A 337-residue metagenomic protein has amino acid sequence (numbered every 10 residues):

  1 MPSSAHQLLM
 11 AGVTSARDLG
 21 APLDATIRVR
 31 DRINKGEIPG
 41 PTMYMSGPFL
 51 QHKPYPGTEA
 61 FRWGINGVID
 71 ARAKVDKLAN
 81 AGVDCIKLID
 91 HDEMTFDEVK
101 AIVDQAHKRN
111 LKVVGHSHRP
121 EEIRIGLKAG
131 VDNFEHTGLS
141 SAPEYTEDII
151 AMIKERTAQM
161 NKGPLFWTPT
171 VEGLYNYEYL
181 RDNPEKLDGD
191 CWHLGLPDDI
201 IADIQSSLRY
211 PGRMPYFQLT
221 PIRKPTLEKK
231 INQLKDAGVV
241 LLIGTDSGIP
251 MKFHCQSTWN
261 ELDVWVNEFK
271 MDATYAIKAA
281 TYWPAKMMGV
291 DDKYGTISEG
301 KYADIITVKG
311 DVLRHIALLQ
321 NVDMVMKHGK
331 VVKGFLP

Functional and structural regions predicted by a protein language model:
M1-P39, W63-D84: Alpha-helical scaffold segments that flank or form the walls of functional sites
G12, M43, G82, A106 (+10 more regions): Divalent metal-coordination and catalytic microenvironments
V13-S15, E37-T42, G82-D84, R109-L111 (+3 more regions): Short, well-ordered coil/turn segments that N-cap beta-strands
L50-V68, S141-E144, P211-L219: Acidic/histidine-rich helix-loop elements that form or flank divalent-metal/phosphate-binding sites at the catalytic
L78-E93, D246: Short acidic, glycine-rich surface-loop motifs adjacent to enzyme active sites
L88-R223, I249, K270, M288 (+1 more regions): Active-site core of metal-dependent hydrolases
G212-P215, K224-D311: His/Asp/Glu-enriched, well-ordered alpha-helical/loop segment that forms or immediately abuts the divalent-metal
A280-Y282, E299-P337: C-terminal cap of metal-dependent C-N hydrolases
